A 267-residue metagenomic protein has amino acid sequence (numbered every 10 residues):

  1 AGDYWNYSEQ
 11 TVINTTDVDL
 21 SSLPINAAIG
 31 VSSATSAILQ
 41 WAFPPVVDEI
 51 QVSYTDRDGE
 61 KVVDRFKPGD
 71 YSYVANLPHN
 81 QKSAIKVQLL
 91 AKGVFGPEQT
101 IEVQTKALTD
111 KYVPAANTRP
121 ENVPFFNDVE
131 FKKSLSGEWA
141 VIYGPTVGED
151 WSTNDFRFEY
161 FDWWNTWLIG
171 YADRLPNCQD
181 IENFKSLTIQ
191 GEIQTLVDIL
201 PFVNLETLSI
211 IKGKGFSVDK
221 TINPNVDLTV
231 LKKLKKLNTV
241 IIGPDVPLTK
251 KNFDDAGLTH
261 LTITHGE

Functional and structural regions predicted by a protein language model:
A1-W5, A75-P97: Beta-strand-rich modules
G2-L20, G93-Y112: Extracellular fibronectin type III
Q10, S36-I38, S72, E98: Intrinsic-disorder/low-complexity, polar/charged segments enriched in Ser/Thr/Lys/Arg/Asp/Glu/Gln
D19-I29: Proline-enriched interdomain boundary motifs that mark the N-terminal boundary and often initiate the first structured
G30-T35, N80, L108-D219, V230-E267: N-terminal capping/linker segments that flank leucine-rich repeat
T35-V46: Conserved aromatic anchor
P45-D64, G69: Extracellular low-complexity, O-glycosylation-prone stalks/linkers
I222-L228: Acidic, glycine-rich calcium-binding repeat modules characteristic of RTX/beta-roll and related beta-solenoid repeat
